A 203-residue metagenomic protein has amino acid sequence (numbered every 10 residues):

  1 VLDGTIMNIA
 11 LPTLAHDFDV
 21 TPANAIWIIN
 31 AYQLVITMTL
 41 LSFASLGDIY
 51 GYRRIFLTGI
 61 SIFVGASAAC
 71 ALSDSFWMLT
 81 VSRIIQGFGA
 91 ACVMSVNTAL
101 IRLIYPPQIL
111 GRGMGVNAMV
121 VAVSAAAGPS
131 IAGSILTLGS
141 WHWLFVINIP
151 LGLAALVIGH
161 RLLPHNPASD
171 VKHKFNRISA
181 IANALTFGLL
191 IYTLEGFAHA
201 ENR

Functional and structural regions predicted by a protein language model:
V1-L2: Pair of pore-lining "gating" transmembrane helices in MFS-fold secondary transporters
T5, I36-L41, A91, A125-A126: Residue-level signature of mid-helix packing/kink "hotspots" within the transmembrane helices of 12-pass Major
M7-A10, N97, A155, G159 (+1 more regions): Hydrophobic/aromatic residues in alpha-helical transmembrane segments
N8-T39, F76-V81: Extracellular/periplasmic helix-loop-helix junction of adjacent transmembrane segments in MFS-like secondary
A31-L41, S61, G65-A68: Internal alpha-helical transmembrane segments of multipass membrane proteins, especially hydrophobic lipid-embedded
Y32-T39, N148, G152-A155, N183-T186: Alpha-helical transmembrane segments of integral membrane proteins
S45-I178, G196: Helix-loop-helix hairpins in multi-pass membrane proteins, especially solute transporters
P164-A168, A184-R203: Phenylalanine-glycine-rich, low-complexity intrinsically disordered regions, typified by the FG/GLFG repeat domains
